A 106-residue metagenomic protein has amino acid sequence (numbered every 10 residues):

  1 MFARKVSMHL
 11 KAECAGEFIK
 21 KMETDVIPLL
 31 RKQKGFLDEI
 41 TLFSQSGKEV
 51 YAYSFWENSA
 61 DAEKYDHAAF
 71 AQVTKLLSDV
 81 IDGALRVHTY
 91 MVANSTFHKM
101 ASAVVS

Functional and structural regions predicted by a protein language model:
F2, M8-H9, I40-K48, K75-S106: Glycine-rich beta-strand-turn "strand-cap" elements at beta-sheet edges
S7-A12, S54-N58: Short beta-strand-to-loop capping motifs
H9-M22: Short, surface-exposed ligand-recognition loops at beta-strand->loop->(often short) alpha-helix junctions that present
A12-C14, A60, A93: Residues that cap or initiate secondary-structure elements
D25, K32-L37, F55-T89: An amphipathic, aromatic/His-enriched active-site/gating alpha helix that lines ligand/cofactor pockets
